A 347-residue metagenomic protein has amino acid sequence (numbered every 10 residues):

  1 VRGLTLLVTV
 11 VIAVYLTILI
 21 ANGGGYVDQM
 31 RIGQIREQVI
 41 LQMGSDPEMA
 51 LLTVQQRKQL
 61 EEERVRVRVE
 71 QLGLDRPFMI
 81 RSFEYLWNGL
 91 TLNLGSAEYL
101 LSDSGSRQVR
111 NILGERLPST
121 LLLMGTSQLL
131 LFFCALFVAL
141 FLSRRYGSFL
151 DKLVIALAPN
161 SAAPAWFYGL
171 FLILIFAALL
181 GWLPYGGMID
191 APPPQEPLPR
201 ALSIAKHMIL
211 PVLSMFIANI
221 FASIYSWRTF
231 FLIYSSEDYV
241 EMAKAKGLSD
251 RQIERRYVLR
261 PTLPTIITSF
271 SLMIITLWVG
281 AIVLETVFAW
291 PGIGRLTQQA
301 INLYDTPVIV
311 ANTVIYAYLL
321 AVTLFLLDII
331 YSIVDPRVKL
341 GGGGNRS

Functional and structural regions predicted by a protein language model:
V1-T5, V138-L172: Cytoplasmic-entry segments and transmembrane alpha-helices of multi-pass inner-membrane transporters
G3, R64, R68, F78-L94 (+8 more regions): Hydrophobic alpha-helical segments of integral membrane proteins, encompassing both true transmembrane helices
L6, V10, E37, F132 (+3 more regions): Residue-level recognition of pore/gate-forming positions within transmembrane alpha-helices of multi-pass
T9-M79, W182-A201: Hydrophobic alpha-helical transmembrane segments of membrane transport/permease proteins and related membrane-embedded
A13, T17-G25, I173-A177, G181 (+4 more regions): Juxtamembrane/transmembrane-helix interface segments of polytopic membrane transporters
L16-G25, A156-G186, S214-F216: Membrane-water interface segments at the C-terminal ends of transmembrane alpha-helices in multi-pass inner-membrane
V69-L136: An internal, D/E-rich "acidic patch" concept
L117-P118, L122, T126-L150, A165 (+1 more regions): Alpha-helical transmembrane segments of integral membrane proteins, especially multi-pass inner/plasma-membrane
